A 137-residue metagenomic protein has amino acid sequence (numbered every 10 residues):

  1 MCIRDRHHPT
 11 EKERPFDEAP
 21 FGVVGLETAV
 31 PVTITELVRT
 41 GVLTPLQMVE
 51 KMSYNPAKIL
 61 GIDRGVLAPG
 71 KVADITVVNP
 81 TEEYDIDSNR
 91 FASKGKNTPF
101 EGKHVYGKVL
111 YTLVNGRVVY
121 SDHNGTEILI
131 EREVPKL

Functional and structural regions predicted by a protein language model:
M1-I3: Conserved small/polar residues in nucleotide/adenosyl-binding loops
R6-T81: His/Asp/Glu-enriched, well-ordered alpha-helical/loop segment that forms or immediately abuts the divalent-metal
P15-E18, V72-V134: C-terminal cap of metal-dependent C-N hydrolases
